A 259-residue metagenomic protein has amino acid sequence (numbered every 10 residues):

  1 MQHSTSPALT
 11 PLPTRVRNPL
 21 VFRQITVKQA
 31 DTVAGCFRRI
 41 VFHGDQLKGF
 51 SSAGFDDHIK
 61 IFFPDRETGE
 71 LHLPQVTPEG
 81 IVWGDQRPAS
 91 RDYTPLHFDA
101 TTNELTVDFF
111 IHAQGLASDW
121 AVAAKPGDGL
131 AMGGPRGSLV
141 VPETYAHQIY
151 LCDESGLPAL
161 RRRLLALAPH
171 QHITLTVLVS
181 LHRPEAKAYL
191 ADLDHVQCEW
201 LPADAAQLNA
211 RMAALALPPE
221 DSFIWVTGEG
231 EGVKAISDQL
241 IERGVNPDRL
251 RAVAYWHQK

Functional and structural regions predicted by a protein language model:
M1-K259: Extended, composition-driven regions rather than compact fold-specific motifs
